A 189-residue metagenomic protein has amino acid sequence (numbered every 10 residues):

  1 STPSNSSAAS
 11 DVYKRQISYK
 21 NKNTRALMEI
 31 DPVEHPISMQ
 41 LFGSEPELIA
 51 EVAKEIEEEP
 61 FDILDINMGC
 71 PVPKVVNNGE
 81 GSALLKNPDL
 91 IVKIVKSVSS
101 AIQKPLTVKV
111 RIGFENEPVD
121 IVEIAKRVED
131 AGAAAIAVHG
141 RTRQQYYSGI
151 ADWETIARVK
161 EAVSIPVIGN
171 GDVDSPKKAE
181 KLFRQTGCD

Functional and structural regions predicted by a protein language model:
S1-A9, Y13: Single conserved hydrophobic/aromatic residue that forms the stacking wall/gate of nucleotide- or nucleobase-binding
S7-S10, I37-L41, L64, L106-V110 (+2 more regions): Hydrophobic faces of well-ordered beta-strands that scaffold small-molecule active sites in alpha/beta enzyme cores
A8, I63-P71, A131-G140: Non-cysteine beta-strand/loop elements that form the S-adenosyl-L-methionine
M28-S38, L84-V108, G149-N170: Alpha-helix-loop-beta-strand connector modules within alpha/beta enzyme cores
S38-F61, A83-L90: Glycine-rich anion/phosphate-binding loops
F42-S44, V110-N116, P166-E180: Glycine-rich beta-to-alpha transition loops that act as phosphate-gripper elements at the mouths of alpha/beta enzyme
E47-E58, E117-K126, V173-D189: Catalytic cores of alpha/beta
P60-D62, E129-A135, T155, E161-P166 (+1 more regions): Glycine-enriched alpha-helix->loop->beta-strand junction motifs that scaffold or abut catalytic
